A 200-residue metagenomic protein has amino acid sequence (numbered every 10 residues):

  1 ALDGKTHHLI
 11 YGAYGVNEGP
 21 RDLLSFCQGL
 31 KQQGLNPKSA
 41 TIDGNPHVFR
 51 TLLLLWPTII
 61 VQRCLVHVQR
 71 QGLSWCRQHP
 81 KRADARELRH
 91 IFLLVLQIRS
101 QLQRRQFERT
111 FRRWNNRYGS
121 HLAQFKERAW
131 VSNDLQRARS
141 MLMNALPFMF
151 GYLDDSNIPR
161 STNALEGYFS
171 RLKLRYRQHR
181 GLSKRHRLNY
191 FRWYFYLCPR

Functional and structural regions predicted by a protein language model:
A1-T41, P46, R50-T58, A164: RNase H-like nuclease fold core
G4-K5, P20-S25, Q32-Q33, V61-L65 (+3 more regions): Short, surface-exposed linear patches
I10, K81-D84: Short, solvent-exposed secondary-structure capping/transition elements
E18, R82, H179-G181: A short hydrophobic/aromatic micro-motif that marks alpha-helical segments and, especially, helix-coil
S39-F49, W56, R86-R200: Acidic/histidine-rich catalytic cores and adjacent linkers of DNA breakage/strand-transfer/modification proteins
T51, C76, P80-K81, L197-R200: Short alpha-helix boundary/capping motifs
W56-P80: Inter-helix linker motif
